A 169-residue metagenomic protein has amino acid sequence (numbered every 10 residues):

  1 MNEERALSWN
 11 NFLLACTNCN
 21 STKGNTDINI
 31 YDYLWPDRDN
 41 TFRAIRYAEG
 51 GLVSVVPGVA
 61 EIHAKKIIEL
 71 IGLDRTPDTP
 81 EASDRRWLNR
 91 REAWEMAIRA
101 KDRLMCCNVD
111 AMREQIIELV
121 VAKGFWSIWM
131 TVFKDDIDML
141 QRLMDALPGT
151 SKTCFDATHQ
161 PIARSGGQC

Functional and structural regions predicted by a protein language model:
M1-L14, T26-I45: Histidine-centered nuclease catalytic patch
T17-N20: Cys/His-coordinated zinc-binding microdomains
K23: Cys/His-rich microdomains that often coordinate metals
Y31-C106: Helix-loop elements that line ligand-binding/catalytic pockets
R75-C169: C-terminal, charged low-complexity interaction regions
